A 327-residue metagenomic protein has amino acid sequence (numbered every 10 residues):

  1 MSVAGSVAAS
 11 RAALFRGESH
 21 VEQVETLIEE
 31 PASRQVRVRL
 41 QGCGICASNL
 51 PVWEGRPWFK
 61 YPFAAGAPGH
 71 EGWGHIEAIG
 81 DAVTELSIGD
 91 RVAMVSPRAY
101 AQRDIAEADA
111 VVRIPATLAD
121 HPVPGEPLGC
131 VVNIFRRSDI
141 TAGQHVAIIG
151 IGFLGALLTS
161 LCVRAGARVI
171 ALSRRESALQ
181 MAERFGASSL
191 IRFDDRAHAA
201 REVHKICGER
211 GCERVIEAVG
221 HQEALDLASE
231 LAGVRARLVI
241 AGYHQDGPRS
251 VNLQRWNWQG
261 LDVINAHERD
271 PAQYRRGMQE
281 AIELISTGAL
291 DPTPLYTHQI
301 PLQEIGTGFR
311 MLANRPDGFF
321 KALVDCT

Functional and structural regions predicted by a protein language model:
S2-A8, D226-S229, V234, R276-T327: C-terminal hydrophobic helical "lid"/dimerization subdomain of Rossmann-like NAD(P)H-dependent oxidoreductases
L27-G44, R56-R98, T117: Glycine-rich beta-strand-centered segment in the early N-terminal region that forms part of a ligand/cofactor-binding
A78, V92-I149: NAD(P)H dinucleotide-binding glycine-rich loop of Rossmann-like/cofactor-binding domains, especially the beta1-alpha1
Q144-V163: Glycine-rich adenosine-cofactor-binding loop
I148, V163-L227: Adenosine-nucleotide cofactor-binding segment
A200-R201, K205, E209, G247-T297 (+1 more regions): C-terminal substrate-binding/catalytic core of Rossmann-like NAD(P)-dependent dehydrogenases/reductases
L231-P248, I264: ADP-ribose/adenylate-binding Rossmann-like module
